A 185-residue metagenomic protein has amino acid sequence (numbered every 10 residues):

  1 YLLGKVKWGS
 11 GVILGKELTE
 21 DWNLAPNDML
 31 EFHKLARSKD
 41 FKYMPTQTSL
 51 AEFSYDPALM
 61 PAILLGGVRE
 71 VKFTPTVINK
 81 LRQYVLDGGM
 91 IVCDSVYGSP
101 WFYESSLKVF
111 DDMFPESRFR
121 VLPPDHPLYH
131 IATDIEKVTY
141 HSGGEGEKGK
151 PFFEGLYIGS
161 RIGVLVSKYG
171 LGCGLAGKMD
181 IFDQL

Functional and structural regions predicted by a protein language model:
Y1-A62, G66-R69, L171-L185: Aromatic-Pro/Gly-enriched surface loop or interdomain linker that acts as a lid/target-recognition segment
G4-K5, P61-L65, M90-D94, F119-V121 (+1 more regions): Structural recognition of the beta-strand scaffold that forms the well-ordered cores of secreted hydrolase catalytic
G11-L14, P100-L185: An acidic, glycine-rich "communication" segment
P26-H33, I78-R82, Y103-L107: Extracytoplasmic/secreted envelope proteins and their assembly/folding machinery, especially bacterial periplasmic
F41-E52, C93-Y97, E116-D125: Surface-exposed patches in mature extracellular/periplasmic domains of secreted proteins
T46-E52, T74-K80, K148-F152: Alpha-helical scaffolding within the catalytic cores of extracellular/periplasmic polymer-degrading hydrolases
S54-L59, Y84-L86, L156-S160: Extracellular/periplasmic catalytic domains that process cell-envelope and extracellular macromolecules
A62-Y103: Short alpha-beta junction capping motif
